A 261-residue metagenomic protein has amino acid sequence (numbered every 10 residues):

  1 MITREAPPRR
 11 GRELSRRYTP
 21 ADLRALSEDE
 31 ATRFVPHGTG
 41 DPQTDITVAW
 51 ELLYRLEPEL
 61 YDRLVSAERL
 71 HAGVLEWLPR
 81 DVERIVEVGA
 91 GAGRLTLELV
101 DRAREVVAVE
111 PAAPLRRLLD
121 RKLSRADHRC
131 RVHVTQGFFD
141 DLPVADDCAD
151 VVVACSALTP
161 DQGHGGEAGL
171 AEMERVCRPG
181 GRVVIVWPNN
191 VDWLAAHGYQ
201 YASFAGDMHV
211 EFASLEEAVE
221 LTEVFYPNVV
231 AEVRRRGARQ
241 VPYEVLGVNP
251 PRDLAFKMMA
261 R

Functional and structural regions predicted by a protein language model:
I2-D81: Conserved class I S-adenosyl-L-methionine
V86, G91-D141: Class I SAM-dependent methyltransferase SAM/SAH-binding core
D140-V152: A short acidic, Gly/Pro-enriched loop at the edge of an enzyme's catalytic core that lines a small-molecule cofactor
A154-A157: A short beta-strand submotif of the Rossmann-like class I SAM-dependent methyltransferase core that lines
T159, P188-W193, M208-V210: Short "lid" loop at the C-terminus of a central beta-strand within the Rossmann-like core of SAM-dependent
P160-E172: A short, conserved alpha-helix within the catalytic core of class I
G180-P188: Conserved beta-strand signature within the Rossmann-like core of class I S-adenosyl-L-methionine
A205-R261: Conserved Class I S-adenosyl-L-methionine
